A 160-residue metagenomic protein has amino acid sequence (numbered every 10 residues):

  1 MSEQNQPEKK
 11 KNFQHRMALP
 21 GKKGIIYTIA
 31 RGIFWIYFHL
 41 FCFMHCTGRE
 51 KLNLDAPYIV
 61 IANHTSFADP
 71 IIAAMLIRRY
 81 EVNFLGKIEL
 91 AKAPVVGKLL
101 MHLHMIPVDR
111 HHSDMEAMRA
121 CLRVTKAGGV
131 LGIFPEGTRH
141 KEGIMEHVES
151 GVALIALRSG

Functional and structural regions predicted by a protein language model:
M1-N12: Soluble, non-transmembrane catalytic domains of enzymes that act on hydrophobic metabolites at membranes
N12-L19: Generic N-terminal amphipathic, Lys/Arg-enriched alpha-helix
K23, Y27, L40-G160: Soluble catalytic domains of membrane acyltransferases
T28-Y37: N-terminal nucleotide/polyanion-binding subdomain common to many enzyme families
